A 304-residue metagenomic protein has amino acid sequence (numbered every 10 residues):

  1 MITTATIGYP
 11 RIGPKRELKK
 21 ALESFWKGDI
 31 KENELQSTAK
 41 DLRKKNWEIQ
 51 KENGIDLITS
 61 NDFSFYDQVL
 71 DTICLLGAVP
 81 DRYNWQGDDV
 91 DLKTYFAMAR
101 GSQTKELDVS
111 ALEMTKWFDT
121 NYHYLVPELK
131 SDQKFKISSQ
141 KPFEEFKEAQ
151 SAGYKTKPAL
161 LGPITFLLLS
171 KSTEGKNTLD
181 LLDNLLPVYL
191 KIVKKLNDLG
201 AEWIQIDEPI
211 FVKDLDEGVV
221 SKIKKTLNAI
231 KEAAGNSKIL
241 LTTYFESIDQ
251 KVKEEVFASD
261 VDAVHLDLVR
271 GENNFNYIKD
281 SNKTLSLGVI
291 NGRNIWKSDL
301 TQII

Functional and structural regions predicted by a protein language model:
M1-I304: Domain-level signal for soluble alpha/beta catalytic cores
